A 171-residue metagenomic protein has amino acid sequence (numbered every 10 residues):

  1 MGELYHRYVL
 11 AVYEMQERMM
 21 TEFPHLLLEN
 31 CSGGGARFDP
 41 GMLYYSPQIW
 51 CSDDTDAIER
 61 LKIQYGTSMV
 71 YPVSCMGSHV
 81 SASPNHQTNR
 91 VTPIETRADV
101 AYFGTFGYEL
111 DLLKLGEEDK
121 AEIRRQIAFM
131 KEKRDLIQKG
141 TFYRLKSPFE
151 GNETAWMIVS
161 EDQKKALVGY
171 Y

Functional and structural regions predicted by a protein language model:
M1: Active-site groove signature of glycoside hydrolases
H6-L113: Glycan-recognition surfaces
Y8, S46, M130-K131, A155: Generic hydrophobic, helix-prone segments enriched in Leu/Val/Ile
T21, I94, I123, E161-D162: A broadly tuned, weak detector of single residues within folded domains
N30-F38, G116-K120, Y143-N152: A glycine-rich phosphate-binding loop feature that marks nucleotide/adenosyl-phosphate handling sites
E95-K146: Catalytic cores of secreted or luminal carbohydrate-active enzymes
P148-Y171: Carbohydrate-binding surface patches
